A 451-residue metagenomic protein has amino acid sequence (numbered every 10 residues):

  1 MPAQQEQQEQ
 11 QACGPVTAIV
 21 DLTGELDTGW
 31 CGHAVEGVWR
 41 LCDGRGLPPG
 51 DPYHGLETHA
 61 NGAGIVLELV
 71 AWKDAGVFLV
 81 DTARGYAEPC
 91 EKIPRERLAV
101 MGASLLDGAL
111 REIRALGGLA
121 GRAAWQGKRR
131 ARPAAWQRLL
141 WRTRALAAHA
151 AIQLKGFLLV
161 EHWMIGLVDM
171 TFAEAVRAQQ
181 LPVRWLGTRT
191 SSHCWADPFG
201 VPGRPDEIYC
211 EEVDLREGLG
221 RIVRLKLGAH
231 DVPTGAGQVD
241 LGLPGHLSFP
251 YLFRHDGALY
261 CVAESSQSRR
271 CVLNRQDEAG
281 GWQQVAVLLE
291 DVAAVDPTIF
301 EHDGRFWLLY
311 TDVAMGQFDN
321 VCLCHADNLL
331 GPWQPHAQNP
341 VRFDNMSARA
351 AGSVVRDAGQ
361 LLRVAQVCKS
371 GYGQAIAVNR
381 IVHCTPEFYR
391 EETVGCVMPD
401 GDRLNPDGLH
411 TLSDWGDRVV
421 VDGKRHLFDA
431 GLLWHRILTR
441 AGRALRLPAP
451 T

Functional and structural regions predicted by a protein language model:
M1-G203, E207-H246, Y251-R254, L259-Y260 (+4 more regions): One-carbon transfer enzymes
R122-A175, C396-T451: Sequence/structural signature of beta-propeller modules and their immediately flanking N-terminal secretory/stalk
R177-T188, V232-D240, Q276-D291, C324-M346 (+1 more regions): Blade-edge beta-strand/turn elements of extracellular beta-propeller and related beta-sheet repeat scaffolds
T190-W195, G242-L247, D344-A351, D402-D407: Short glycine-/Asp-/Thr-/Trp-enriched loop segments that recur within the blades of beta-propeller repeat domains
C194-G203, S248-H255, V295-H302, S353-D357 (+1 more regions): Structural signature of eukaryotic scaffold interfaces centered on beta-propeller domains
D206-E212, L259-E264, W307-Y310, L361-A365 (+2 more regions): Short beta-strand elements that form the blades of beta-propeller/WD-repeat-like and other beta-sheet-rich scaffold
V213-E217, S266-R269, V313-Q317, C368-G371 (+1 more regions): Short glycine/acidic-enriched loop and turn motifs that connect beta-strands
V295, E301-L329, N345-R380: Loop/turn-rich, solvent-exposed surfaces of beta-rich toroidal or solenoidal domains
